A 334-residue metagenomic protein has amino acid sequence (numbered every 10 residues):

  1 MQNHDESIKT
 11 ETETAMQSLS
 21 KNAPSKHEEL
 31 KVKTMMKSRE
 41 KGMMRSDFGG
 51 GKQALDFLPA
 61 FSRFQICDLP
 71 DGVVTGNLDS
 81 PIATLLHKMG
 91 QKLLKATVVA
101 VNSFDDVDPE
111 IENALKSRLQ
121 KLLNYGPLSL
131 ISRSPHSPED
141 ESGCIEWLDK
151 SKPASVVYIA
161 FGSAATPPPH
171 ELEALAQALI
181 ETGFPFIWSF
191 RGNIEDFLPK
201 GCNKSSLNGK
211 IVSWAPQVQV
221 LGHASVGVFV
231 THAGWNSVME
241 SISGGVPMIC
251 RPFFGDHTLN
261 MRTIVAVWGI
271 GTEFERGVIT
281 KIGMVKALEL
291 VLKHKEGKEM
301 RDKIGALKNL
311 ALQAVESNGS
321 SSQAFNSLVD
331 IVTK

Functional and structural regions predicted by a protein language model:
M1-Q219, V228, I242, F253 (+2 more regions): Nucleotide-sugar-dependent glycosyltransferase catalytic domains
K210, A224-S237, V246: Acidic donor-binding loop of glycosyltransferase active sites
S237-I242, C250: Short glycine/serine-rich donor-binding loops of glycosyltransferases
P247, F254-G255: Flexible glycine-rich beta->alpha loop in the catalytic core of nucleotide-sugar glycosyltransferases
